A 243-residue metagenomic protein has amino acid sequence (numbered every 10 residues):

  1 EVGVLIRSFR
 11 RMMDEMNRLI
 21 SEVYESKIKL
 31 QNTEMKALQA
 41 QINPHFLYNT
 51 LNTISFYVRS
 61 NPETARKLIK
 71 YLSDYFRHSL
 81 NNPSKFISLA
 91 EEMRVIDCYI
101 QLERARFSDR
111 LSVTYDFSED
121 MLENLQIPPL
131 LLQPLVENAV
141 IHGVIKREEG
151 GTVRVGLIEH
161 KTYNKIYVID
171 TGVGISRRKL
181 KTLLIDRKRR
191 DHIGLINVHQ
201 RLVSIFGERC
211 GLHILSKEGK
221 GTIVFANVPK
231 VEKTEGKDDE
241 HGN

Functional and structural regions predicted by a protein language model:
E1-I42, F46-L215, I223-F225: Two-component histidine phosphotransfer core
P83, P229-T234: Two-component histidine kinase transmitter core
G221-V231: Short C-terminal beta-strand
G236-N243: Intrinsically disordered, low-complexity acidic/proline-/asparagine-rich linker or regulatory tail/stalk regions
